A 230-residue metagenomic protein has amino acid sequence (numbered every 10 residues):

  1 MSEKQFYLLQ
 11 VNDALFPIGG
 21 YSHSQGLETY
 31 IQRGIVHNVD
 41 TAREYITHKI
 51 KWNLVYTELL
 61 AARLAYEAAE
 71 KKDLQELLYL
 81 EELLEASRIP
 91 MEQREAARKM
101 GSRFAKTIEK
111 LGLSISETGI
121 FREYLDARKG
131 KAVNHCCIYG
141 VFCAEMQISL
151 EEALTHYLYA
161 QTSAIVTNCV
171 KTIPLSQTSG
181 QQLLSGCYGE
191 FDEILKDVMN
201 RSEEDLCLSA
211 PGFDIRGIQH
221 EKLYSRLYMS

Functional and structural regions predicted by a protein language model:
K4-K72: Glycine/small-residue-rich interface belts in oligomeric ring/scaffold proteins and their assembly partners
L8-P17, I46-W52, A86-Q93, R122-K129 (+1 more regions): A short glycine/serine-rich beta->alpha loop
Y30-D40, L111-T118, E145-A153, T172-S179: Inter-helical turn/loop segments and adjacent helix faces that build the functional surface of alpha-helical bundle
E44-T57, S87-R88, D126-V133, Q161-V170 (+1 more regions): Short, mixed-charge aromatic SLiMs
L59-L64, K71-C143: Internal, conserved structured core segments that host functional sites
R128-I173: A contiguous pocket-lining binding segment that forms or flanks enzyme active sites
A160-S230: C-terminal auxiliary extensions adjacent to catalytic cores
